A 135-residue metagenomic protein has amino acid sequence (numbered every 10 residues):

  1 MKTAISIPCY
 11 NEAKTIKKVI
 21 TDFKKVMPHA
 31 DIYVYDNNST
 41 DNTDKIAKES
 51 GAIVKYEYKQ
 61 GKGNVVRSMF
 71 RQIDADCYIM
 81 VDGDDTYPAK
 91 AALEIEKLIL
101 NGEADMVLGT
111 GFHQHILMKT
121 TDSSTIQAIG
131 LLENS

Functional and structural regions predicted by a protein language model:
K2-A4: Cell-envelope/extracellular polymer assembly enzymes that use nucleotide-activated donors
Y10: A short, exposed helix-loop element centered on a Lys and neighboring polar residues
K14-K18, D41-S50: Acidic helix N-cap motif at the loop->helix transition within catalytic regions of sugar-transfer enzymes
I20, H29-N38: Short beta-strand/loop segment that forms part of the nucleotide-sugar
D31-Y33, D44-Q72: Conserved donor nucleotide-binding strand/loop of the catalytic core
Y58-Q72, A89-S135: Acceptor/aglycone-binding surface of glycosyltransferases and processive sugar-polymer synthases
Y78: Short aromatic/hydrophobic "clamp" motif used to bind/position activated sugar donors
D82-T86: The conserved acidic donor/metal-binding loop of glycosyltransferases
